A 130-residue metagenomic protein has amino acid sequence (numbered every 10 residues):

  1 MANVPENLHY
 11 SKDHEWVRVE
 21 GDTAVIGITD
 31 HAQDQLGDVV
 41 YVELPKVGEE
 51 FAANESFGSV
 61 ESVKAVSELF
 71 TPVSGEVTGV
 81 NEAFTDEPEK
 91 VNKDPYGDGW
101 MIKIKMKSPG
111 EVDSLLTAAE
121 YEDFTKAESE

Functional and structural regions predicted by a protein language model:
M1-S56, K93-E130: Acidic, low-complexity mobile loops and tails
H14, V60, L69, S74-T78: Conserved hydrophobic positions within beta-strands
V17-V19, V63, V80-A83, P109: Residue-level recognition of beta-strand microenvironments
D30, K64, V73: A short beta-strand motif that forms part of the nucleic acid-binding face of small beta-barrel RNA-binding folds
D38, S59, V66, E76 (+1 more regions): Gly/Ser/Thr-rich helix-start
S59-F70, E87-E89: Short, Lys/Arg- and Gly-enriched loop/turn segments at beta-strand edges
T78-I102: Aromatic- and Lys/Arg-enriched surface recognition patch
